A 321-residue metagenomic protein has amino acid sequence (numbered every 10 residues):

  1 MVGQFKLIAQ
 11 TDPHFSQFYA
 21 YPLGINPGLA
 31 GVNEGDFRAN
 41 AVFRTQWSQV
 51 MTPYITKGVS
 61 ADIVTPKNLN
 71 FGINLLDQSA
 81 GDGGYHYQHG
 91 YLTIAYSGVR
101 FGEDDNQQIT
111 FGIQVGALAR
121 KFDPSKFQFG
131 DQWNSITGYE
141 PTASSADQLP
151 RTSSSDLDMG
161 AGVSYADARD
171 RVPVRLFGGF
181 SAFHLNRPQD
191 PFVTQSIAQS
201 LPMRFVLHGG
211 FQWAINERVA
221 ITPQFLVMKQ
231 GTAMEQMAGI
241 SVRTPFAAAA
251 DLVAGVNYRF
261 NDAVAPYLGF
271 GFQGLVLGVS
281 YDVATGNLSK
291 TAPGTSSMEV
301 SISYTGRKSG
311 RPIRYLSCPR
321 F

Functional and structural regions predicted by a protein language model:
M1-G3: Sec-dependent N-terminal signal peptides
F5-A9: Sec/Tat signal peptide C-region and signal peptidase I cleavage site
Q10-F321: Subset of outer-membrane beta-barrel
